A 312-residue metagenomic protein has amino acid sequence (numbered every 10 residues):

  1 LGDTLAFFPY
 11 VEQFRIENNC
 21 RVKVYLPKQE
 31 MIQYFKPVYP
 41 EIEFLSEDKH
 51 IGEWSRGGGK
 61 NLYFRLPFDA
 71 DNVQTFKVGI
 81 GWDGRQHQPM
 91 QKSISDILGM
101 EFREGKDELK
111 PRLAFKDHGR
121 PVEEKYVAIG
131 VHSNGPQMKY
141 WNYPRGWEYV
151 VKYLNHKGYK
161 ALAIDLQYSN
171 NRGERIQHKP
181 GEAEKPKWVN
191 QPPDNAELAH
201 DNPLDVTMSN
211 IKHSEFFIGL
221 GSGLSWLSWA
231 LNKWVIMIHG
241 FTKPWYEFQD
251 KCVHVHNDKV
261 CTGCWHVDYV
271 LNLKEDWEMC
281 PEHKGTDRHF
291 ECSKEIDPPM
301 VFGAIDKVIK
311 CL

Functional and structural regions predicted by a protein language model:
L1-L312: Catalytic machinery of carbohydrate-active enzymes, primarily nucleotide-sugar-dependent glycosyltransferases
